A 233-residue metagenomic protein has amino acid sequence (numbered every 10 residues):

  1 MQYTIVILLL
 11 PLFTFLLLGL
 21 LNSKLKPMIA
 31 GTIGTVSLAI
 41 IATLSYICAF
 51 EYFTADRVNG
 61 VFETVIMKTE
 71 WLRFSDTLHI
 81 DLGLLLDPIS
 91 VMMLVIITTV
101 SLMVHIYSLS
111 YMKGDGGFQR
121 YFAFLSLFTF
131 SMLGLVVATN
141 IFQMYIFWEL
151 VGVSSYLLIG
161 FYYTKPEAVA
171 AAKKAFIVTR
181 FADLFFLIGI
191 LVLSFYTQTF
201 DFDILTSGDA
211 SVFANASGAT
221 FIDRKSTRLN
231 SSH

Functional and structural regions predicted by a protein language model:
M1-S231: ...captures the hydrophobic TM-helix bundle architecture rather than a specific catalytic motif, and can also fire on
